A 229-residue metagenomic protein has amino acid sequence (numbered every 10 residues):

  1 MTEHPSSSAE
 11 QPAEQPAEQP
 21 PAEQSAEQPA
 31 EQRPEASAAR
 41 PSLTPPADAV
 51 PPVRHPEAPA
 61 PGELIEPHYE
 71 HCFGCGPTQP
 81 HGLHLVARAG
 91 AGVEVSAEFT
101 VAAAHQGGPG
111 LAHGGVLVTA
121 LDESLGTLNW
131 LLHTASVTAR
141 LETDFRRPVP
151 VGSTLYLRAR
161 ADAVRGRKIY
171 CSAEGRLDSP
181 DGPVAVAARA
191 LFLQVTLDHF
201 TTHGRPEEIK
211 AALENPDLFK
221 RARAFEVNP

Functional and structural regions predicted by a protein language model:
M1-Q11, E31-L64, P150-V151, D162-P229: HotDog/MaoC-like acyl-thioester-processing domains
E3, E66-A112, V227-P229: Catalytic strand-loop segment that frames the active site of acyl-thioester-processing enzymes
H4, P41-L43, E123-L157, D162: Hydrophobic beta-strand-centered segment that forms part of the acyl-chain substrate-binding groove
H81-L83, V93-A97, A135-L141, S153-L155 (+2 more regions): A generic structural signal for short beta-strands and their flanking turns/coil linkers
R88-G90, R160-V164: Short beta-strand micro-motifs enriched in acidic
A97, L141-F145, A159, A173 (+1 more regions): A structural signal for short, well-ordered beta-strand segments
V116-A120: Short amphipathic alpha-helical face segments that pack within enzyme cores and frequently flank/anchor catalytic
